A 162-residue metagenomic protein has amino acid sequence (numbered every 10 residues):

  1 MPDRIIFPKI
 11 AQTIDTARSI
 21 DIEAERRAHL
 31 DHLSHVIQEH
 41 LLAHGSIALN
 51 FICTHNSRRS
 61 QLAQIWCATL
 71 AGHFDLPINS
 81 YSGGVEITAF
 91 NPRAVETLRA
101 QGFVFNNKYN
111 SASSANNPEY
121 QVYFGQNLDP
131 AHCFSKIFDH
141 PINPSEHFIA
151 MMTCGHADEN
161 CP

Functional and structural regions predicted by a protein language model:
M1-P162: Short polar/charged helix/loop
